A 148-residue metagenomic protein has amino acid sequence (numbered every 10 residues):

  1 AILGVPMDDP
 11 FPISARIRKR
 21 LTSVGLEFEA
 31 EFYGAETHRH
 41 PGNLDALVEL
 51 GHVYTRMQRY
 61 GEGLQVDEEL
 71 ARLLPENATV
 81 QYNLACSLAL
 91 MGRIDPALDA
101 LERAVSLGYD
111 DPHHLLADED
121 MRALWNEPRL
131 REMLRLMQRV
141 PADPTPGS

Functional and structural regions predicted by a protein language model:
A1-E31, A35, P141, G147-S148: Long, contiguous interaction/recruitment modules in multidomain scaffold/adaptor proteins
A15-S23, D110-L136: TPR/TPR-like alpha-solenoid helical repeat scaffolds
R18-T22, G34-G92: Alpha-helical adaptor scaffolds
G51, T79, M121-E132, R139-P141 (+1 more regions): Accessory recognition modules or surfaces
E68, C86, E102, L116 (+1 more regions): Amphipathic alpha-helical segments within well-ordered protein domains
A78-T79, L107-A117, T145-S148: Boundary/linker segments of alpha-helical solenoid repeat arrays
D95-D111, R135-A142: TPR/TPR-like (Sel1-like) alpha-helical repeat modules
